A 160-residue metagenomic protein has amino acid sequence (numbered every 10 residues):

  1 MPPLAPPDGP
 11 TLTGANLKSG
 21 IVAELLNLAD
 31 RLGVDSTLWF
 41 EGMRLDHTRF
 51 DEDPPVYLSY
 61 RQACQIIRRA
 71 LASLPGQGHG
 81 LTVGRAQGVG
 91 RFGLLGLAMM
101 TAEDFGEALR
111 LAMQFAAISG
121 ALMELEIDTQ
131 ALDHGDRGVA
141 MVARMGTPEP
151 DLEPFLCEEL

Functional and structural regions predicted by a protein language model:
M1-A140, E159: N-terminal low-complexity or simple alpha-helical regulatory segments that function as activation/interaction modules
A140-L160: Short, hydrophobic/π-rich interface segment
